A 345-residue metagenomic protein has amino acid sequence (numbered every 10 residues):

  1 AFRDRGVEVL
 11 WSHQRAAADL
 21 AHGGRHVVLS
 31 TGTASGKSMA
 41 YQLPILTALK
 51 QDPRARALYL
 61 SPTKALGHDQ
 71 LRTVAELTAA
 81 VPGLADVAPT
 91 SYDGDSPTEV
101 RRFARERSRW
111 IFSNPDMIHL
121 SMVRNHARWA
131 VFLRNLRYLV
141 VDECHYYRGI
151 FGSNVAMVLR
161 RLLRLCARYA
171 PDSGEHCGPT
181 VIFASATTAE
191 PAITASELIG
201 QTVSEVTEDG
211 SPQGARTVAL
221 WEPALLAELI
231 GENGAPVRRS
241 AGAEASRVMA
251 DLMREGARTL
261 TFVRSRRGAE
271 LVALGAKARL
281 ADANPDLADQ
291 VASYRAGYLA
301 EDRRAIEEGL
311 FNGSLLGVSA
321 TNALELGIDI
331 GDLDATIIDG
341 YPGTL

Functional and structural regions predicted by a protein language model:
A1-S30: Conserved pre-motif I regulatory segment
D19-V27, S38-P53, R160-L163: Walker A/P-loop NTP-binding motif
L46-D69, G83-A85, A167-C177: Conserved SF1/SF2 helicase motif Ia
R56-Q70, M249-R279: Conserved strand-helix element at the start of the C-terminal RecA-like helicase core
L66-S91, E197-V203: Conserved helix-turn-beta segment of the N-terminal RecA-like "Helicase ATP-binding" lobe in SF1/SF2 helicases
G94-R137, G309: Conserved helix/coil segment N-terminal to the catalytic DExD/H
T180, A184, T188-A269: Conserved interdomain linker/interface between the two RecA-like ATPase lobes of SF2 helicase motors
D286-E301, N312-L345: Conserved RecA-like helicase motor core of SF1/SF2 enzymes
